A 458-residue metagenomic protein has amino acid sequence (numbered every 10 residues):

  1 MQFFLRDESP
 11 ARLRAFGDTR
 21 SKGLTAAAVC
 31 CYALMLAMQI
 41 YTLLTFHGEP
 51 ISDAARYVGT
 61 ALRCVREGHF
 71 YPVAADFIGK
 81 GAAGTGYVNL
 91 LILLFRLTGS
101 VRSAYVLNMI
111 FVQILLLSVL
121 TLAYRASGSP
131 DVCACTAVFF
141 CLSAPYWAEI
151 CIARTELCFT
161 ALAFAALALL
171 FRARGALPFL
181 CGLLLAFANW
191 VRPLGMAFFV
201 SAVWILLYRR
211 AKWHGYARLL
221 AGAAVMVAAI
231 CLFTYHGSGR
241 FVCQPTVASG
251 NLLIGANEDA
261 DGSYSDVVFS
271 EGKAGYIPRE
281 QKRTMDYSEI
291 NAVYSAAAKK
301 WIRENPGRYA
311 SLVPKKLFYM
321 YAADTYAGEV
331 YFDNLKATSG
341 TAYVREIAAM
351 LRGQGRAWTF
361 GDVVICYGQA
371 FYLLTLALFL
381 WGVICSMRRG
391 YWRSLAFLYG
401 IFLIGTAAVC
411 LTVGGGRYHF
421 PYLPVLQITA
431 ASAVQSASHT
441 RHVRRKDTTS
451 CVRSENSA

Functional and structural regions predicted by a protein language model:
A26, S103, L116-L142, T160-A161 (+1 more regions): Transmembrane-helix signature of polytopic, membrane-embedded enzymes that assemble or transfer cell-envelope glycans
E49-S52, A82, A104-F111, C135-A165 (+3 more regions): Multi-pass, polyprenyl lipid-linked donor-dependent membrane glycosyltransferases
A55-K80, G86-N89, E258-Y276: Extracytosolic helix-loop segments that constitute the early lumenal/periplasmic catalytic or substrate-binding loops
G81, T85-L93, L97-I114, E149 (+1 more regions): Loop-to-helix entry region of an early transmembrane alpha helix in multi-pass inner-membrane enzymes
I92, A137, L169, P178-R192 (+3 more regions): Membrane-interface alpha helices of multi-pass inner-membrane proteins
R102-S103, L312-L398: Membrane-interface anchor segments at the N-terminal boundary of transmembrane helices in multi-pass membrane enzymes
S103-S127, A165, A377-I384: Transmembrane-helix motifs of polytopic, lipid-linked glycan transferases
C243-Y343: Membrane-proximal stem/loop segments at transmembrane-domain junctions that anchor or position
